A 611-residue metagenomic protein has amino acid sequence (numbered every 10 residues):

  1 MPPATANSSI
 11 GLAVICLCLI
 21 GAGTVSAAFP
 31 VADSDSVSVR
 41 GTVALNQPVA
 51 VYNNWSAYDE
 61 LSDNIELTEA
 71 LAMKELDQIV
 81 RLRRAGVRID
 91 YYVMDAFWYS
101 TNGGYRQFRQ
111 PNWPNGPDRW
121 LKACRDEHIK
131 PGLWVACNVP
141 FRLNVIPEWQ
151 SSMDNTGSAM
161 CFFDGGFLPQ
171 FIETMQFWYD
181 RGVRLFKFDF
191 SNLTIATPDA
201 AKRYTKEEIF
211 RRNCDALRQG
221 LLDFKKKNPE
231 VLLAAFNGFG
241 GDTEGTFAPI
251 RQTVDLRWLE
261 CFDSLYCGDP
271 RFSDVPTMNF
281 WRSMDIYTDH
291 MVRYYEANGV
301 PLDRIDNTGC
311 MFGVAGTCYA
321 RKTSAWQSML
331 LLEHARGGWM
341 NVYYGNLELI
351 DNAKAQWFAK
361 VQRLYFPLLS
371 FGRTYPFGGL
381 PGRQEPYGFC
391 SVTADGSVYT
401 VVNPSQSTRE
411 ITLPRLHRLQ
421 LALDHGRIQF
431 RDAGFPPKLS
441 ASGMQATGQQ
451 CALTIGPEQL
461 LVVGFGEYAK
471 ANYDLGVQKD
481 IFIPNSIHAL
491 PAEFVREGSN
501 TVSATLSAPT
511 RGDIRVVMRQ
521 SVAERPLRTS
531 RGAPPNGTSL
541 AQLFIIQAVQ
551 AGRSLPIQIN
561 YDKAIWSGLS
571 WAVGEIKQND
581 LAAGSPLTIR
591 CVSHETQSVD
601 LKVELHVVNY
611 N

Functional and structural regions predicted by a protein language model:
P2-L12: Bacterial N-terminal signal peptides that target proteins for export
A4-A6, G23, F97: Intrinsic disorder/low-complexity segments
G11-A22: Bacterial N-terminal signal peptides
S26-R142, C318, M340-N341, N346-G382 (+7 more regions): Conserved structural scaffold segments of CAZyme catalytic domains across common CAZy folds
A32, N53, L217-S440, A446-V462: Active-site-proximal substrate-binding groove within the catalytic cores of carbohydrate-active enzymes
R88-C310: Aromatic- and carboxylate-enriched substrate-binding clefts and catalytic-loop regions of carbohydrate-active enzymes
T374-F377, P381, E385, A394 (+1 more regions): C-terminal beta-sandwich/jelly-roll accessory domains of carbohydrate-active enzymes
